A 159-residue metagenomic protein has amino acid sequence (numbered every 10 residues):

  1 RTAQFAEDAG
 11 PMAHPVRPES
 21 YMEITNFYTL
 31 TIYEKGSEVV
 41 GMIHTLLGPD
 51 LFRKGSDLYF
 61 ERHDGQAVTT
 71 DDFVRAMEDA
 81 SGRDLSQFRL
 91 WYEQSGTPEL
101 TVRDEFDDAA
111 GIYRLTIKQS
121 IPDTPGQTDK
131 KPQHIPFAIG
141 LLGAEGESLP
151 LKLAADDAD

Functional and structural regions predicted by a protein language model:
R1-D104, L115: Hydrophobic alpha-helical and helix-loop surface patches within well-folded domains that function as non-catalytic
D84-Q87, S95-D159: Beta-strand-rich binding/interaction modules
